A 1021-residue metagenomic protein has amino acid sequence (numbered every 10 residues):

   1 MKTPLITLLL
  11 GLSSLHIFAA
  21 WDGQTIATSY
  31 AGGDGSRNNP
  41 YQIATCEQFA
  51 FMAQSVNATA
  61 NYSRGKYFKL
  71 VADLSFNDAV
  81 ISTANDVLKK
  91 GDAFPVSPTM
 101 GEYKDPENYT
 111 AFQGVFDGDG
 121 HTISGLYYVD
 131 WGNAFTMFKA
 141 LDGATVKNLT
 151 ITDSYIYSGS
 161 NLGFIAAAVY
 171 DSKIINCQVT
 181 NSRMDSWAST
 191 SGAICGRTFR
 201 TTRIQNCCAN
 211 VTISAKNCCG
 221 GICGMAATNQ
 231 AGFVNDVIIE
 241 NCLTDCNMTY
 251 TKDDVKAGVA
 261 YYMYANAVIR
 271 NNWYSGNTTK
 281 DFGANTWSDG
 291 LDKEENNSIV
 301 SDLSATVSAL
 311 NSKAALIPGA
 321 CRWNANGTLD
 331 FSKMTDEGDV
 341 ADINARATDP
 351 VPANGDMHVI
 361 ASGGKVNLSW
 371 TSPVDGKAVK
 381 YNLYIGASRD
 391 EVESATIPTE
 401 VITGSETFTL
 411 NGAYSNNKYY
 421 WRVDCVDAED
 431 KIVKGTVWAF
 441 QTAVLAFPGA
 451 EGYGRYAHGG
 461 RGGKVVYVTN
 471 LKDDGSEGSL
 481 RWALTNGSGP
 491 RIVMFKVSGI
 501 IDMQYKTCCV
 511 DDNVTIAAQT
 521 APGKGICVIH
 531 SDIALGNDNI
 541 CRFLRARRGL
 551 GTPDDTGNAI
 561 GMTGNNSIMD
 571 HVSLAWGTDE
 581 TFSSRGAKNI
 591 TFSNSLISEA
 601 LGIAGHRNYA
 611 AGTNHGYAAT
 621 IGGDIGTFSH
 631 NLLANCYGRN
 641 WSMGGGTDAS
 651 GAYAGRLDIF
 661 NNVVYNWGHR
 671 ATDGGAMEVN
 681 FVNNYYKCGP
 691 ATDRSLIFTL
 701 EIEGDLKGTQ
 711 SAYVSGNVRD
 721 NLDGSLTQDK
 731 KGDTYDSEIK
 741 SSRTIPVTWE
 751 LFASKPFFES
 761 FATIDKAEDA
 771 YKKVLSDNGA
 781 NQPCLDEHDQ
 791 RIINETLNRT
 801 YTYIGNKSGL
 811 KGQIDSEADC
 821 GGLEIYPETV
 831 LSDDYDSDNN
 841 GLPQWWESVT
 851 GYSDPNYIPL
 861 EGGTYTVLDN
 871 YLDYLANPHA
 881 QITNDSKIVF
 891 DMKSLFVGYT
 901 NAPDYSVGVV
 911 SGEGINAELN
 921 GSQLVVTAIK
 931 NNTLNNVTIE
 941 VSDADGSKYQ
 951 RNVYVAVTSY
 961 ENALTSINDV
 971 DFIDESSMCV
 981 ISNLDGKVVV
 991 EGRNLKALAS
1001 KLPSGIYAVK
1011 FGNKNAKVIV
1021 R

Functional and structural regions predicted by a protein language model:
M1, S1004-R1021: C-terminal tail/sorting-segment detector
A20-I343, R455-R461, V466-A521, I526 (+9 more regions): Surface-exposed repetitive/solenoidal architectures
V71, D119-G125, A144-Y155, D171-D185 (+14 more regions): Right-handed parallel beta-helix
D342-A345, P352, Q881-N884, V957-C979 (+1 more regions): Residue-level detector of functionally pivotal "anchor" positions at catalytic/ligand-binding pockets or at interdomain
K380-N416, A428-T436: Recognizes extended acidic, P/S/T-rich segments that occur within or adjacent to Ig-like beta-sandwich modules
A387, N884-F890, S894-V925, R951-V953: Surface-exposed or secretory-pathway low-complexity segments enriched in glycine-proline and Ser/Thr/acidic residues
C820-Q881: Extracellular calcium-associated, cysteine-rich motifs in secreted modular proteins
Q923-T938: Extracellular/luminal low-complexity segments enriched in Ser/Thr/Pro
